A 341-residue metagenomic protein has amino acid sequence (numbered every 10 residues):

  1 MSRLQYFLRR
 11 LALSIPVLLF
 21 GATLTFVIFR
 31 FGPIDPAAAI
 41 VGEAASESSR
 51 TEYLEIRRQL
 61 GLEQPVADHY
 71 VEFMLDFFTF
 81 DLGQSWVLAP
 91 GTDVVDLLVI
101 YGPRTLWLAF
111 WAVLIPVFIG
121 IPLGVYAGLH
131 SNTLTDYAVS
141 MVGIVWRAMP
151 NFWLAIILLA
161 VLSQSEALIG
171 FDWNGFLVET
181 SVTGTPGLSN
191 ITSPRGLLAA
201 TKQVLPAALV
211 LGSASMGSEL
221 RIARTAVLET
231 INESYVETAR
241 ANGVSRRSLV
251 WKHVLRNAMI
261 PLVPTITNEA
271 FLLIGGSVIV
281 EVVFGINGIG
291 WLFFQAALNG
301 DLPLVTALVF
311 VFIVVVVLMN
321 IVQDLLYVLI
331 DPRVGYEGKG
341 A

Functional and structural regions predicted by a protein language model:
M1-L4, E63, A67, L82-V95 (+4 more regions): Short, membrane-interfacial amphipathic segments enriched in basic
R3, F7, L11, E52 (+12 more regions): Hydrophobic alpha-helical segments of integral membrane proteins, encompassing both true transmembrane helices
R3-Q5, G102-T135, N151, Q164 (+1 more regions): Alpha-helical transmembrane segments of integral membrane proteins, especially multi-pass inner/plasma-membrane
L18-V71, E166-G196: Hydrophobic alpha-helical transmembrane segments of membrane transport/permease proteins and related membrane-embedded
G32, W146-M149, I274: Transmembrane helix irregularities
L62-I121: An internal, D/E-rich "acidic patch" concept
A127-D172: Alpha-helical transmembrane anchor segments
